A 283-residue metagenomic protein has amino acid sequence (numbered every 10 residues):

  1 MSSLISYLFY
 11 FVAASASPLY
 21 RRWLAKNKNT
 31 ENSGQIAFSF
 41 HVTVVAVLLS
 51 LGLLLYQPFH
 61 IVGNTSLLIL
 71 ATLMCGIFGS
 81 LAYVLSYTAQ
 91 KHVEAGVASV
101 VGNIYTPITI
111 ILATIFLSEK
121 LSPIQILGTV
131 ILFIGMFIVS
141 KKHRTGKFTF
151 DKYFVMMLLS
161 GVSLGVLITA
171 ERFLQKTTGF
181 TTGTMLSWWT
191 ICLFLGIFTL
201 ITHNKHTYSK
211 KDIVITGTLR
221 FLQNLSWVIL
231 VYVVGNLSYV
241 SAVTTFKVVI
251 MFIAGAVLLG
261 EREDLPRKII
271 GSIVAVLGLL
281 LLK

Functional and structural regions predicted by a protein language model:
M1-S33, G146-T182, W189, I215-L219 (+2 more regions): Glycine-/small-residue-enriched transmembrane alpha-helix faces in small-molecule transporters and effluxers
S3-Y10, L54-L55, F59-L85, G102 (+3 more regions): Loop-to-transmembrane-helix transition segments
S6-R21, N29-L81, I131-I134, G183-N204 (+1 more regions): Transmembrane alpha-helices of multi-pass small-molecule transport proteins
L24, F38, A89, I115-L121 (+4 more regions): Hydrophobic/aromatic residues within transmembrane alpha-helices of multi-pass small-molecule transporters
T30-I36, V84-V101, K176-T182, S226-F246 (+1 more regions): Structural motif at transmembrane-helix junctions in multi-pass transporters
V44-L49, V101-F116, T190-F194, L222-S226 (+2 more regions): Alpha-helical transmembrane segments of compact multi-pass small-molecule transporters, enriched in specific families
V47-S50, I111-T114, I124-H143, R267-K283: Hydrophobic transmembrane alpha-helices of multi-pass small-molecule transport proteins
S86, P107-L127, F137, V249-I269: C-terminal transmembrane-helix exit sites in multi-pass transporters
